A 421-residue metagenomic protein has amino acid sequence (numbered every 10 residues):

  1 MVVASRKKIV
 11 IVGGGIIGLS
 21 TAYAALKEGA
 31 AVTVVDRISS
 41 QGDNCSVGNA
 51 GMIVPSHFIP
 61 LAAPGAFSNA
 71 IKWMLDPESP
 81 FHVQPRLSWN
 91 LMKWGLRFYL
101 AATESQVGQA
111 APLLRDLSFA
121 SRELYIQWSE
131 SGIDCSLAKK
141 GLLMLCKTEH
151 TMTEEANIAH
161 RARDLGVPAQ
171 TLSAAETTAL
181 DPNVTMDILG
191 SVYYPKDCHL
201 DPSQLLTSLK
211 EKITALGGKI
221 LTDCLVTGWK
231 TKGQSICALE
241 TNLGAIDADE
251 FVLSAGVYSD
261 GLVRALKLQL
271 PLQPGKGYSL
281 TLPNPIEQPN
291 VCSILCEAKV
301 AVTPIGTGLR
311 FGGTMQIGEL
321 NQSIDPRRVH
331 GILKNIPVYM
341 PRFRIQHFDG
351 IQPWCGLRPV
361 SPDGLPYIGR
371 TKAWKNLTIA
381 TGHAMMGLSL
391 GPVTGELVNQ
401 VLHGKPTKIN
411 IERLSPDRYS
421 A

Functional and structural regions predicted by a protein language model:
K7-V34: N-terminal Rossmann-like FAD-binding beta1-loop-alpha1 element of flavoenzymes
K27-V47: Glycine-rich FAD pyrophosphate-binding loop
N49-M52, H57, L61-A101, V226-T231 (+2 more regions): Active-site substrate-recognition segment that forms the wall of the catalytic cavity or substrate channel
A50-S173: Dinucleotide-binding Rossmann-like beta1-alpha1 core, especially the glycine-rich loop that anchors the ADP
Q109-A120, M144-E154, A179-L180, V192-E211 (+2 more regions): Short beta-strand to alpha-helix junction loop
T153-D164, V184-D249: Helical element adjacent to the flavin cofactor pocket in flavoenzyme catalytic cores
A169, C296-E297, P337-A421: C-terminal catalytic lobe of FAD-dependent flavoproteins
